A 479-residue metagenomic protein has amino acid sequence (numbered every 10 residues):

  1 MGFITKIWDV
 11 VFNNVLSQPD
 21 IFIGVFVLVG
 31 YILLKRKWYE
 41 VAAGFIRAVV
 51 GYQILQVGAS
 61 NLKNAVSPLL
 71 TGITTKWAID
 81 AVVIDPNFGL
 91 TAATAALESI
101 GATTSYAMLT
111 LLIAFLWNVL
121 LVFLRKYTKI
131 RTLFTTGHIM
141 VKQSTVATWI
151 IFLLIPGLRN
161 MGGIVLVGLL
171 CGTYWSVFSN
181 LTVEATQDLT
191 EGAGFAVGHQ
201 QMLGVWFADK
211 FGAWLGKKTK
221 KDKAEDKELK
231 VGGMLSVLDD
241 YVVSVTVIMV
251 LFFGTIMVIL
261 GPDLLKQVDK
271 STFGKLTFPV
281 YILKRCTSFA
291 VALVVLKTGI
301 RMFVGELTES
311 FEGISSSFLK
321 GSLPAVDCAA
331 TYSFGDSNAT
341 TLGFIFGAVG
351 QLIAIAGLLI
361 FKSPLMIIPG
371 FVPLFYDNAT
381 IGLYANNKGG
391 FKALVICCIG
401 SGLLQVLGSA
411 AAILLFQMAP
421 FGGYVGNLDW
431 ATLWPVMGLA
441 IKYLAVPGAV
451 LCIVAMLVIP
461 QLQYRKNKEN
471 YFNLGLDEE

Functional and structural regions predicted by a protein language model:
M1-G58, S105, L109-A329, F416-E479: Signature of multi-pass transmembrane helix bundles
A48-A107: Membrane helical hairpin/interfacial module
A59-S67, G408-Q417: C-terminal TM-helix exit segments that contain a strictly Trp-centered aromatic cap at the helix terminus
W77-L90, L109-W117, T136-S144, G168 (+6 more regions): Mid-membrane cores of alpha-helical transmembrane segments in multi-pass membrane proteins, especially transporters
V83-S99, K223-E225, K320-G335: Short membrane-interface loop/juxtamembrane segments of multi-pass integral membrane proteins
I84-T94, F115, R125, V237-V268 (+1 more regions): Hydrophobic alpha-helical transmembrane segments and immediately flanking/interface helices in integral membrane
F123-R131, C328-V406, A410, L414: Hydrophobic alpha-helical bundle architecture
